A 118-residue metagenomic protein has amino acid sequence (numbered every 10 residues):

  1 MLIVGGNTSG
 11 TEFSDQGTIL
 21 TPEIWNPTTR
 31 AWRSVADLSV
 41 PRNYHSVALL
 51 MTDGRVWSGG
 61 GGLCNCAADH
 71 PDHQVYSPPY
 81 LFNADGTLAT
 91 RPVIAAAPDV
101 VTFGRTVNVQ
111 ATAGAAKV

Functional and structural regions predicted by a protein language model:
M1-V118: Kelch-like beta-propeller repeat domains
